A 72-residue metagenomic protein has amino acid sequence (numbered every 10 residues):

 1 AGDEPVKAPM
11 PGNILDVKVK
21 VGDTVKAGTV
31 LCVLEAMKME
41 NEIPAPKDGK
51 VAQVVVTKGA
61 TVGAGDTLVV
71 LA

Functional and structural regions predicted by a protein language model:
A1-A72: Structured functional modules or segments
